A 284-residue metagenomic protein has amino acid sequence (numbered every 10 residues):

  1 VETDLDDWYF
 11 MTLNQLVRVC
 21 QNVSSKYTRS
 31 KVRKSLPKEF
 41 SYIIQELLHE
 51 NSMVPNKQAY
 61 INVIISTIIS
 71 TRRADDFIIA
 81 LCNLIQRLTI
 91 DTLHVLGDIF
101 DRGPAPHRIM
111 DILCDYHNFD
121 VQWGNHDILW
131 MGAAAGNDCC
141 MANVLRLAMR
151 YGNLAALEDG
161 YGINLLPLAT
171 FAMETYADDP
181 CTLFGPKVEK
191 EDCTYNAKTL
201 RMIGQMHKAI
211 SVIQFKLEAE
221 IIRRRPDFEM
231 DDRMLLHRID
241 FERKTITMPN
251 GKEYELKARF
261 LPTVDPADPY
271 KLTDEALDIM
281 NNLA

Functional and structural regions predicted by a protein language model:
V1-A284: Feature recognizes metal-dependent phosphohydrolase scaffolds
